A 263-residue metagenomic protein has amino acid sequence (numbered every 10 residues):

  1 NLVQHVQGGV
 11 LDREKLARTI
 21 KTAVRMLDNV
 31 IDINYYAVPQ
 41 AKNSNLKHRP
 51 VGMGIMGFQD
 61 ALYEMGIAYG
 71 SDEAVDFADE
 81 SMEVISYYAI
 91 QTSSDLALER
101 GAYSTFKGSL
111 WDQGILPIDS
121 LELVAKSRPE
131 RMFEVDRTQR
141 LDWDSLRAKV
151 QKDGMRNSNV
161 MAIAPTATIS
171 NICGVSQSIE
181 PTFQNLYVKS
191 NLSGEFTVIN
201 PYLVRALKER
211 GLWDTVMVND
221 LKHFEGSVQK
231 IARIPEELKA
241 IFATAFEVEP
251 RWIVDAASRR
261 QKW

Functional and structural regions predicted by a protein language model:
N1-H5, F58-I67, I179, Q229-R233: Short, compositionally biased low-complexity segments
L2-T22: Glycine-rich, acidic/polar active-site loops that bind/position phosphate-bearing ligands
Q4-Q7, A37, D60, S71 (+3 more regions): Flexible loop/turn segments at secondary-structure boundaries
Q7-R13, Q40-S44, D72-M82, Q184-G194: Short beta-alpha connecting loops at secondary-structure transitions that line or flank enzyme active sites
T19-K42, L46, P50, A68-T166 (+1 more regions): Internal maturation/activation junctions in enzymes
V24-N34, D136-R140, K149-W263: Catalytic alpha/beta core of large soluble enzyme barrels
D28, R49-E64, T168-N171: Contiguous, well-ordered alpha-helical segments that form the cores/surfaces of helical PPI scaffolds
Q59-Y63, S94, V204-K208: Amphipathic alpha-helical segments within well-ordered protein domains
